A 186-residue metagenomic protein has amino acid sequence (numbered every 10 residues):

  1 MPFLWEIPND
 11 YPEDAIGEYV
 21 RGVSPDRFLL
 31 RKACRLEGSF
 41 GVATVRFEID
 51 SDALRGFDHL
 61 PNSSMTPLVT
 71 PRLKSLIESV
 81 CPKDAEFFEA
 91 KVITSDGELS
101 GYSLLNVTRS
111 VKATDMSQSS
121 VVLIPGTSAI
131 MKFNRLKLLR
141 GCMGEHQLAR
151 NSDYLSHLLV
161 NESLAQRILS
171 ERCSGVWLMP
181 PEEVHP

Functional and structural regions predicted by a protein language model:
M1-P186: Phosphate/anion-contacting hairpin/loop surfaces
